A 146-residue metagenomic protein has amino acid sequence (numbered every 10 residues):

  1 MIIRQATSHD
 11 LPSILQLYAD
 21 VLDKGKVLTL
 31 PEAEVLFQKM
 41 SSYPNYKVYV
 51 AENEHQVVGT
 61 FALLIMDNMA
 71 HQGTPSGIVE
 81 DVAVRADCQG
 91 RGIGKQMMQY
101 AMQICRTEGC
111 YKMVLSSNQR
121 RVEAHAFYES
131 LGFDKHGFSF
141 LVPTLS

Functional and structural regions predicted by a protein language model:
M1-H9: Conserved N-terminal entry element of GNAT/NAT acetyltransferase domains
T7, R85, N118: Residue-level recognition of the GNAT/N-acetyltransferase active site
S8-H9, Q16-T74, E80, P143-T144: Acetyl-CoA-dependent GNAT
S13-L17, V35-L36, Q96, Y100 (+1 more regions): Alpha-helical elements of Rossmann-like donor-binding domains used by nucleotide-donor carbohydrate transfer enzymes
T74-A86, F138: Conserved acetyl-CoA binding element of GNAT-fold acetyltransferases
V84, G90-Q103, S130: Conserved acetyl-CoA-binding loop-helix of GNAT-fold acetyltransferases
K95, T107, Q119-G137: Conserved active-site alpha-helix within GNAT-family acetyltransferase domains
M98, C105-S117: Conserved GNAT acetyl-CoA-binding A-motif
